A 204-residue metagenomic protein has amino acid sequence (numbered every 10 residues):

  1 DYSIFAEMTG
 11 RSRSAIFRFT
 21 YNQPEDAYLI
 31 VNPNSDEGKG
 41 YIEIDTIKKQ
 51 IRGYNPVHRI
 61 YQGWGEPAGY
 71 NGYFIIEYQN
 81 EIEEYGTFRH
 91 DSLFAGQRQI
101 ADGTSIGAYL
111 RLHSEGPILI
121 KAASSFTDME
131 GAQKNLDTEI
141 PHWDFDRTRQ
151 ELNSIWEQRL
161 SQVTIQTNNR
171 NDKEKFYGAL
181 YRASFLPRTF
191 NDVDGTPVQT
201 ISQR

Functional and structural regions predicted by a protein language model:
D1-R204: Beta-sandwich/jelly-roll carbohydrate-recognition scaffolds of carbohydrate-active enzymes
